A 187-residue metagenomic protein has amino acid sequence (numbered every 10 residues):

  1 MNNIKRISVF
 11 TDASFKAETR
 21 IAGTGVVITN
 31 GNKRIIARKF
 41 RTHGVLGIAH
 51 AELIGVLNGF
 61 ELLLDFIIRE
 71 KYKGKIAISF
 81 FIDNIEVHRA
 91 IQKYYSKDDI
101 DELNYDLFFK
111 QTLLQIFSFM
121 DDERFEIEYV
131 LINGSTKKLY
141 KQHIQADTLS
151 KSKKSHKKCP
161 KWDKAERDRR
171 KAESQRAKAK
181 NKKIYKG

Functional and structural regions predicted by a protein language model:
M1-A51, E61-F66: RNase H-like nuclease fold core
D12, V26, G55, F80-D83: Mobile genetic element proteins and their domesticated derivatives, centered on retroelements and DNA transposons
E18, L57-L149: RNase H catalytic domain
G31, E123-Y129, H156-W162: Short secondary-structure capping/junction motifs at helix and strand boundaries
A51, G55, Q142-S155, A177: Stable alpha-helical structural segments in soluble proteins, enriched in small hydrophobic residues
H156-G187: Acidic two-metal-ion nuclease catalytic site recognized across multiple nuclease folds, prominently DnaQ/RNase D-T
